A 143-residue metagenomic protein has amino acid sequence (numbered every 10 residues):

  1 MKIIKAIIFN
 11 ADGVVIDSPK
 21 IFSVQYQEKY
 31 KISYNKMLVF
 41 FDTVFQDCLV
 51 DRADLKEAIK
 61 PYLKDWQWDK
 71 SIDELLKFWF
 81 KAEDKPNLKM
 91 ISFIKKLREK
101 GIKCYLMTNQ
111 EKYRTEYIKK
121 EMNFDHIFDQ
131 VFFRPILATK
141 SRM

Functional and structural regions predicted by a protein language model:
M1-D42, W68: Active-site neighborhood of HAD-like aspartate-dependent phosphohydrolases
I4, G101, F128-D129: Short, well-ordered alpha-helix to beta-strand connector turns
N10-G13, D51, L106, V131: Generic structural signal for small/hydrophobic residues in well-ordered secondary structure, especially within
V14-V15, K20-F22, Q110-Y113, L137-A138: Short, solvent-exposed loop/turn segments at secondary-structure junctions
S23-Y26, F41, A58-L63, L76-F80 (+1 more regions): Hydrophobic alpha-helical core bundles mediating ligand binding, dimerization, or RNAP-core interactions
Q46-L76: A metal-dependent, Asp-based hydrolase signature
E74-Y105: Short, acidic loop-to-helix structural element flanking the phosphoryl-transfer center in phosphate-processing enzymes
K112-M143: Substrate-recognition "cap/lid" segment bordering the active-site pocket of phosphatases
